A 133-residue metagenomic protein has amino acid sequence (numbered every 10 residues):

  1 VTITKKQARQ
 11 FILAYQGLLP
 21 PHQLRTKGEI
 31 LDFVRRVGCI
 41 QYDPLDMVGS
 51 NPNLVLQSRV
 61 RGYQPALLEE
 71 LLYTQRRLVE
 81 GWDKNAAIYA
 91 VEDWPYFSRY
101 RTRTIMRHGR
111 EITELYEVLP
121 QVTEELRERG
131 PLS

Functional and structural regions predicted by a protein language model:
V1-L132: Phosphate-backbone binding and catalysis cores of DNA-processing enzymes
